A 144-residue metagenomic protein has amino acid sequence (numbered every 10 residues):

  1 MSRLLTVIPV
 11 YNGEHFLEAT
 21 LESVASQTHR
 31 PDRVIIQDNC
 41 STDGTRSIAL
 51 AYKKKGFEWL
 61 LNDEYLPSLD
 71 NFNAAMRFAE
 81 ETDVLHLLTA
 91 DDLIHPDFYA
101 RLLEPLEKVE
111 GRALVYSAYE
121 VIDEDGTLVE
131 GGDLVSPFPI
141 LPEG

Functional and structural regions predicted by a protein language model:
M1-G144: Nucleotide-sugar donor-binding/catalytic module of glycosyltransferases that assemble extracellular/cell-envelope
